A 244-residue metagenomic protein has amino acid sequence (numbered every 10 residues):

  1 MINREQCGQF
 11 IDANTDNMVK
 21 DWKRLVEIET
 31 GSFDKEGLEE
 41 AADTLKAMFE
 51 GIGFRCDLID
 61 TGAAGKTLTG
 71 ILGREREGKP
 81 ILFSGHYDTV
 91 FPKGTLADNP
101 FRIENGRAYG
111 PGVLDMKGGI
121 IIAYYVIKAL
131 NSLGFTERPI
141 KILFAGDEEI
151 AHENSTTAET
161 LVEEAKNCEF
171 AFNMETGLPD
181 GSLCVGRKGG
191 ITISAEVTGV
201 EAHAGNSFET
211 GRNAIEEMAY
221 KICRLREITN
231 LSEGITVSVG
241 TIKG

Functional and structural regions predicted by a protein language model:
I2-P111, S132-F135: Acidic/His- and Gly-rich active-site-bordering loop/insert found across diverse amide/peptide-bond hydrolases
K23, K46, I121-K128, E159-V162 (+1 more regions): Predominant activation on well-ordered alpha-helical scaffold segments within soluble catalytic domains
E29, F83-H86, A123, I142 (+4 more regions): Buried hydrophobic positions in well-ordered alpha/beta secondary-structure cores of metabolic enzymes
G85-Y87, A145-D147, F172-G177, A195-V200 (+1 more regions): Fold-independent oxyanion-binding glycine-rich loops and adjacent beta-strand/coil segments at enzyme active sites
Y87-V90, T95-L96, G177-L178, R187-G190 (+1 more regions): Short glycine-enriched loops at secondary-structure junctions
F91, R107-I121, H203: Glycine/serine-rich anion-binding loops at beta->alpha junctions that coordinate negatively charged ligand groups
M116-K188: Acidic/histidine-rich catalytic neighborhood of metal-dependent amide-processing enzymes
V185, S207-K243: Acidic-enriched catalytic cores of C-N bond-cleaving enzymes acting on peptides and small amides
